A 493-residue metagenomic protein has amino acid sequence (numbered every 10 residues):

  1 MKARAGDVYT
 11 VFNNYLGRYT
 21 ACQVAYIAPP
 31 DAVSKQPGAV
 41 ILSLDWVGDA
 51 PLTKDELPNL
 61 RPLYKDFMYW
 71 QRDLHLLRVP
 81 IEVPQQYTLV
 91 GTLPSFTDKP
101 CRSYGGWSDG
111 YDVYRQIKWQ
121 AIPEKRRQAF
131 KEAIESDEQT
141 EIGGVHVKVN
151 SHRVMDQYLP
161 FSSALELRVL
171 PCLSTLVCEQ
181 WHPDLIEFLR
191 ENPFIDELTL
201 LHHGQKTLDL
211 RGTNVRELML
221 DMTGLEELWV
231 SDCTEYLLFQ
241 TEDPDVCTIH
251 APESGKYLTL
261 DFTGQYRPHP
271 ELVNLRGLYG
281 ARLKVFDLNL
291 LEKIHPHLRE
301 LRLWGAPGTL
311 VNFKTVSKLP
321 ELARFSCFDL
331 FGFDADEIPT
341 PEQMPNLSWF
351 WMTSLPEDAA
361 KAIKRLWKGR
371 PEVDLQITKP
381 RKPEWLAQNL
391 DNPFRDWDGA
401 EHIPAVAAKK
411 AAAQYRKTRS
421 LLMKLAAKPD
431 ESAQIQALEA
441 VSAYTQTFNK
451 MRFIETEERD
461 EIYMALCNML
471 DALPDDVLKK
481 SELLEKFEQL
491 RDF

Functional and structural regions predicted by a protein language model:
M1-N13: Short coil-to-beta transition motif at edge beta-strands of beta-rich domains
V11-Y15, Q240-T241: Short acidic, glycine-rich loop/turn motifs
G17-P29: Short beta-strand-centered aromatic/proline hotspots
P30-S43: Short, solvent-exposed secondary-structure boundary/capping segments
G48-K125: Intrinsically disordered, low-complexity, charged/polar segments
K131-N289, K293-K361, R365-K382: Concave beta-strand-loop units of leucine-rich repeat
I338-R452, I462-A465: C-terminal capping region of solenoid repeat domains
W367, K379, E455-F493: Amphipathic alpha-helical binding modules
